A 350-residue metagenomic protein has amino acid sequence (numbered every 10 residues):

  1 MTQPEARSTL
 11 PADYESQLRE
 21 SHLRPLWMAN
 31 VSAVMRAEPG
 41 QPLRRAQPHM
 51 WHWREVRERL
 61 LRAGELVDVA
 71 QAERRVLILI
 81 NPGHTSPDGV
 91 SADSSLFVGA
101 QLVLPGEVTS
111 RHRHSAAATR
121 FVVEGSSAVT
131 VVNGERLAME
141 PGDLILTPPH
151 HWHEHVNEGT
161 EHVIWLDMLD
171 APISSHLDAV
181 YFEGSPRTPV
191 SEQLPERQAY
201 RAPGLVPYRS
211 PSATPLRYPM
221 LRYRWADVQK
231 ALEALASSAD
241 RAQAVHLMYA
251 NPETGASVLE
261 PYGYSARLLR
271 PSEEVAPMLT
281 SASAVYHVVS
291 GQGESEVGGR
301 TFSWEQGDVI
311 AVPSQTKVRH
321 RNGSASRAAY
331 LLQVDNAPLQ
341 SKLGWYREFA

Functional and structural regions predicted by a protein language model:
T2-S94, E183-G184, V190-P261, S265 (+1 more regions): A short, N-terminal "cap"/entry segment at the start of jelly-roll beta-barrel domains of the cupin/DSBH fold
V76, P87-V90, F97, T109 (+7 more regions): Intrinsic, low-complexity N-terminal interaction/targeting segments
L104, V108-P141, T147-H151, M278-Q306 (+2 more regions): A short beta-strand-loop-beta hairpin characteristic of the jelly-roll/cupin
T119-F121, L146, T160-A179, A325-R347: A short hydrophobic beta-strand segment most commonly corresponding to one strand of the jelly-roll/cupin
I145-R201: Contiguous mid-protein beta-loop-alpha structural module that forms a pocket-lining wall or clamp of enzyme active
V156-N157, R321-S324: Asparagine-centered strand-capping/turn motif at beta-strand->loop junctions
E253-G255, Y262, M278-S281, G291 (+2 more regions): C-terminal structured domain segments across diverse proteins
